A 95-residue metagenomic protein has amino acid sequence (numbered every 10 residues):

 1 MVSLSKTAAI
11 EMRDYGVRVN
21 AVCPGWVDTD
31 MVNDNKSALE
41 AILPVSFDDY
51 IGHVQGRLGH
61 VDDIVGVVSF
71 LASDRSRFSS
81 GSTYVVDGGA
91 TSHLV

Functional and structural regions predicted by a protein language model:
M1-E11: Conserved catalytic helix of short-chain dehydrogenase/reductases
S5-K6, V65-V68, A72: Short-chain dehydrogenase/reductase
M12-D14, V27, A72: A short hydrophobic alpha-helix cap/turn motif
R13, R18, C23, S79-G81: Short, small/polar-rich loop/turn modules that mediate ligand/substrate recognition or access, typified
D14-V17, I42, D74-R75: Short coil/turn segments at alpha/beta junctions that flank glycine-rich nucleotide-binding fingerprints
V27-H53, V95: A glycine/serine/threonine-rich, flexible loop-to-helix segment that serves as the NAD(P) cofactor-binding "lid"
H53-I64, R75: A conserved structural motif in NAD(P)-dependent oxidoreductases
S69, S80-V95: Short C-terminal tail/terminal secondary-structure segment of NAD(P)H-dependent dehydrogenase/reductase domains
